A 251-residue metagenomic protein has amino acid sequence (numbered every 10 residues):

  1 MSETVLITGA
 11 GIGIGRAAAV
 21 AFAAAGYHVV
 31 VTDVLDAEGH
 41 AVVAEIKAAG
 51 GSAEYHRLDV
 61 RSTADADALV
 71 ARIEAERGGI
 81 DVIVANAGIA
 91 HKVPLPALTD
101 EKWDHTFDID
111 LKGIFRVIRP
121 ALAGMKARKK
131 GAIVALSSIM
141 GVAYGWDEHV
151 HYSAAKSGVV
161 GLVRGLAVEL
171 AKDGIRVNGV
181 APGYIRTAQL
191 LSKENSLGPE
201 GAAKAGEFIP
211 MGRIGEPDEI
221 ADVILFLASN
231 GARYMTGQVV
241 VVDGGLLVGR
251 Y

Functional and structural regions predicted by a protein language model:
V84, A171, R176, M235-G237: Short, small/polar-rich loop/turn modules that mediate ligand/substrate recognition or access, typified
P94-L95, K102-F107, A205: Substrate-binding pocket helix/loop in short-chain dehydrogenase/reductase
I118, A155, V163: Active-site helix of classical SDR
A123, V168-K172, R233: Alpha-helical segment proximal to the catalytic Tyr-Lys
S138: Residue(s) in the substrate-gating loop at a strand-loop-helix junction that position the organic substrate next
K172, Y184-I209, G249-Y251: A glycine/serine/threonine-rich, flexible loop-to-helix segment that serves as the NAD(P) cofactor-binding "lid"
I224-L225, T236-Y251: Short C-terminal tail/terminal secondary-structure segment of NAD(P)H-dependent dehydrogenase/reductase domains
